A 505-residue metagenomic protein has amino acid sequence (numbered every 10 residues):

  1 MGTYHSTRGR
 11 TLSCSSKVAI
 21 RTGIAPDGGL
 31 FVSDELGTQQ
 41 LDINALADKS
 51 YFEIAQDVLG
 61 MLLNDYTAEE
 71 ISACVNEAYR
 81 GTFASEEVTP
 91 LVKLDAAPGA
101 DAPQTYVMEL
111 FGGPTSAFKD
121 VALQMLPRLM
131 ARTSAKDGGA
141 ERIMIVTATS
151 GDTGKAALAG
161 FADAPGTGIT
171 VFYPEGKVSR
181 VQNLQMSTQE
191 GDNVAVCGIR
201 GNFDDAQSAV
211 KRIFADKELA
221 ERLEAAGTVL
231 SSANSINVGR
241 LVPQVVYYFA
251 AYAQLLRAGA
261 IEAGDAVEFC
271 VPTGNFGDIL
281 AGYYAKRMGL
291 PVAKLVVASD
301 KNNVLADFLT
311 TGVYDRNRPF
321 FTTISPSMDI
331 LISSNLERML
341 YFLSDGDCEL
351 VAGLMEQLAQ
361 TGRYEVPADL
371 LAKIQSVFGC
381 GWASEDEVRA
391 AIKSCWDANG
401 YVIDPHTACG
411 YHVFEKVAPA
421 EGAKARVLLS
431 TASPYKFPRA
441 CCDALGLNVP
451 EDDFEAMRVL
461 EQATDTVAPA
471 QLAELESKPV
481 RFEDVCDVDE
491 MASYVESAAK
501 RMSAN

Functional and structural regions predicted by a protein language model:
M1-N505: PLP-dependent amino-acid enzyme catalytic core
